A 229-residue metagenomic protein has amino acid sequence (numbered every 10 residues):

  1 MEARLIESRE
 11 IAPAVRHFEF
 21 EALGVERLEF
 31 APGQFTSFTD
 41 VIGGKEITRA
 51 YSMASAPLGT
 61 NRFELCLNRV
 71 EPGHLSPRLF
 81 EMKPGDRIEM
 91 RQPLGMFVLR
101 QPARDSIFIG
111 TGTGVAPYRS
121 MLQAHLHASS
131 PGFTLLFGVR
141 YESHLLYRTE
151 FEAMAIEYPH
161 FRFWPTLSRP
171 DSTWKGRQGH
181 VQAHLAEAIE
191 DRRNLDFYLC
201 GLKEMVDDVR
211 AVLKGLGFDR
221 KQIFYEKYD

Functional and structural regions predicted by a protein language model:
M1-P84, R140, R169: Ferredoxin-reductase
E2, T60, G132, L136-D229: Reductase modules of NAD(P)H-dependent flavoproteins
E26, D105-S106, N194-F197: Short active-site oxyanion
G33, G114, L202: Short, conserved phosphate/pyrophosphate- and ester-handling motifs at nucleotide-, phospho-/glycolipid
A50-N61, R100-G112, L216: Short, compositionally biased
R91-P102: A short, basic/flexible loop-to-alpha-helix module at the beginning of a structural domain
V115-L126: Histidine-anchored nucleotide/phosphate-binding helix
